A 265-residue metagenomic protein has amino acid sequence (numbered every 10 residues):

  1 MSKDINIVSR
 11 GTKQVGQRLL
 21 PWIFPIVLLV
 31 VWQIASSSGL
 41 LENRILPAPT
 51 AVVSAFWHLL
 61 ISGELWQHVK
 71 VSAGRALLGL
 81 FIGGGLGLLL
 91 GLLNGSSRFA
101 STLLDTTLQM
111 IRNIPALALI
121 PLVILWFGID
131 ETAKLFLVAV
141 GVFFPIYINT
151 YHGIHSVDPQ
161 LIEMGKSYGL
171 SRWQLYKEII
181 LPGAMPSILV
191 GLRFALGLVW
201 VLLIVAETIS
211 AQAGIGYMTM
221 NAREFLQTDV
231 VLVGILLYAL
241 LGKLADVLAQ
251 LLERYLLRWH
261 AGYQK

Functional and structural regions predicted by a protein language model:
M1-F24, V247-K265: Transmembrane alpha-helical segments of polytopic membrane transport and secretion proteins
I7-Q14, S38-F81: Periplasmic/extracellular loop-to-transmembrane helix junction in inner-membrane transport proteins
L78-L108: Transmembrane-helix boundary motif in ABC transporter permease subunits
R98, P186-V190, L232-K265: C-terminal transmembrane helix and the adjacent membrane-cytosol boundary/short C-terminal tail of inner/organellar
Q109-P145, H152-G153: Generic hydrophobic transmembrane alpha-helix motif, especially the helices
I124-L125, I154, V201-Y238, L257 (+1 more regions): Glycine-rich helix-loop "coupling/hinge" segments at transmembrane-helix boundaries in multipass transporters
F136, V140, W173-V205, D229 (+1 more regions): Transmembrane alpha-helices
I154-Q160, M164-A184, E224: Short helix-to-coil transition segments within interhelical loops that connect adjacent transmembrane helices
